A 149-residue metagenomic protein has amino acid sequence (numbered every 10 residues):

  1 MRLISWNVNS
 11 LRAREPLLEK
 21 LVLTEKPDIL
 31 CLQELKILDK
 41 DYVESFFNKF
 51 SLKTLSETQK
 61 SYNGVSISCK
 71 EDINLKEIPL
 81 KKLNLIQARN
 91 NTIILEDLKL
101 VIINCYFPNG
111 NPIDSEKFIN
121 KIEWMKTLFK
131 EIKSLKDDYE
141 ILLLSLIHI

Functional and structural regions predicted by a protein language model:
M1-F46, L52, Y62-V65: N-terminal, active-site-proximal structural segment of metallo-dependent hydrolase catalytic domains
L17-K20, E123, T127, E131: Alpha-helical elements of Rossmann-like donor-binding domains used by nucleotide-donor carbohydrate transfer enzymes
K26, L98, D137-I141: Short coil/turn segments at beta-strand junctions that form active-site/ligand-binding loops
C31-L32, I102-N104, E140-S145: A structural signal for short, well-ordered beta-strand segments and their strand-loop junctions that often border
L35-G110: Structured beta-strand-rich core segments of catalytic domains in phosphoester-bond hydrolases
K81-L83, F107-L128: Surface-exposed cleft-lining segments at the edges of enzyme active sites
L128-L144: His/acidic metal-ligating clusters that form di-metal
I147-I149: Conserved small/polar residues in nucleotide/adenosyl-binding loops
